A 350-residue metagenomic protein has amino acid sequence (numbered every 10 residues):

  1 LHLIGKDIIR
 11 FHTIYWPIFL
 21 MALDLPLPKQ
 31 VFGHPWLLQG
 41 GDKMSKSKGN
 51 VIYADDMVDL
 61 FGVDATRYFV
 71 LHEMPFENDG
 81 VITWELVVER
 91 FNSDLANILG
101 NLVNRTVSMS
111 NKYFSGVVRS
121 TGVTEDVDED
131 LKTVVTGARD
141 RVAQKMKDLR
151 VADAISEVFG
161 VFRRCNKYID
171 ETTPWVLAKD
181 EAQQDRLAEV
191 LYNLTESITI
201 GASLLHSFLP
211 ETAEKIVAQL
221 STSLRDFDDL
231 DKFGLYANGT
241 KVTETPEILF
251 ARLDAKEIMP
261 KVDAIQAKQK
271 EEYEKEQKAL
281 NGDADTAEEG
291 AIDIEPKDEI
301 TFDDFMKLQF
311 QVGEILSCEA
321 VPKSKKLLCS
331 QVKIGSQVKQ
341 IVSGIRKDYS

Functional and structural regions predicted by a protein language model:
L1-K6: Active-site cores that bind ATP or allylic diphosphates and position pyrophosphate for catalysis
D7-I8, K46, M57-V58, V87-I98 (+6 more regions): Secondary-structure capping and boundary motifs in well-ordered enzyme cores
K29-W36, L328: Long, charged, glycine-rich C-terminal linkers/tails
P35-E129, T222-L249, L253: Catalytic adenosine-cofactor/nucleotide-binding cores of aminoacyl-tRNA synthetases and other
D79-W84, T136-Q144: Short, charged/polar, low-complexity loop and linker segments that flank or interrupt alpha-helical bundles
V103-V142, F162, N166-Q183, K268: Conserved, charged catalytic cores of large soluble enzymes
Q144, F159, R163-S350: Basic, alpha-helical terminal appendages of large translation-related enzymes
